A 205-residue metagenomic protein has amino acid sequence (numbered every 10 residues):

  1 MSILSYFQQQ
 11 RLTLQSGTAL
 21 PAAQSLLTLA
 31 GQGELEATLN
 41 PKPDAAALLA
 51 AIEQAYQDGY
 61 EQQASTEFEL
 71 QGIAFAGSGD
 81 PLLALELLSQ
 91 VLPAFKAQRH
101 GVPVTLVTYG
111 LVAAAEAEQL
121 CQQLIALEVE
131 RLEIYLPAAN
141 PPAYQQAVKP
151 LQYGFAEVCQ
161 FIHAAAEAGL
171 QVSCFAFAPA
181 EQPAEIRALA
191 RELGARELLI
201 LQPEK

Functional and structural regions predicted by a protein language model:
M1-E69: N-terminal [4Fe-4S]-dependent radical SAM core
S2-Q8, G17, Y60, I73 (+1 more regions): Auxiliary Fe-S-binding modules of radical SAM enzymes
T38-A47, Q63-A84, Q98-E116, V129-E157 (+2 more regions): Core AdoMet radical
A45-I52, Q90-V91, F155-F161: Well-ordered, non-membrane alpha-helical segments in soluble/globular domains
I52-Y60, A115-V129: Short amphipathic alpha-helices and their capping/turn segments at secondary-structure boundaries
D58-G72, L87, L92-P93, L124: Conserved mixed alpha/beta catalytic, RNA-binding, or beta-rich assembly cores of soluble enzyme, regulatory
L85-S89, A115-I125, A184-I186: Distinct, well-ordered alpha-helical segments
S89-R99, I125, I162-G169, R191: Surface-exposed amphipathic alpha-helices with a cationic face
